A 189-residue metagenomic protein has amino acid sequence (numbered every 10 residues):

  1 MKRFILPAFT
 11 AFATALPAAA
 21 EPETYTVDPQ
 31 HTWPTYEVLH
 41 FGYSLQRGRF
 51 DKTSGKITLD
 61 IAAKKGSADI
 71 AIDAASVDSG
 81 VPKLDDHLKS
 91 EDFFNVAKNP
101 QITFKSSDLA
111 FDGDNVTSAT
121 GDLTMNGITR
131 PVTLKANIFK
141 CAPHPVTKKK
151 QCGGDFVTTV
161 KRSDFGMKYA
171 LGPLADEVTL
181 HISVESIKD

Functional and structural regions predicted by a protein language model:
M1-L6: Bacterial N-terminal signal peptides that target proteins for export
P7-A15: Bacterial N-terminal signal peptides
A19-D189: Low-complexity, acidic/polar, glycine-enriched regions of mature
